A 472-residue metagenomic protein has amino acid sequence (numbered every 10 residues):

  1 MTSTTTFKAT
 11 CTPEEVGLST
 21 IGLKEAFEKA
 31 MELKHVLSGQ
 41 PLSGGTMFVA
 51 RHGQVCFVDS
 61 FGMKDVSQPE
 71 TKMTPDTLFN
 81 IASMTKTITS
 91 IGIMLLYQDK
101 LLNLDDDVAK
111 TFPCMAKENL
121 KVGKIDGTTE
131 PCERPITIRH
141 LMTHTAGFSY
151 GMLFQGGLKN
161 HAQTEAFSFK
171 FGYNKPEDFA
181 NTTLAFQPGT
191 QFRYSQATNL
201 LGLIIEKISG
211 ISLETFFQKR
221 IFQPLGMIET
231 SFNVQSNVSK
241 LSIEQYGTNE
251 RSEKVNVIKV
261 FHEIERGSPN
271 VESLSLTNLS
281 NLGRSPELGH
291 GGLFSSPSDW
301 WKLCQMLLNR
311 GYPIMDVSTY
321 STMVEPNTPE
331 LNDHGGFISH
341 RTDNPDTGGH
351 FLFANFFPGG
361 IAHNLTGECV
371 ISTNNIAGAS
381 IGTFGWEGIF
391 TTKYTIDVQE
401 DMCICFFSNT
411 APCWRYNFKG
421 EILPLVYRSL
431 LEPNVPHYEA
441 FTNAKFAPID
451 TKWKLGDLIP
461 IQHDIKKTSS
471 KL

Functional and structural regions predicted by a protein language model:
T2-E25, P358-G359, L365: Short, compositionally biased leader-like segments
T12-I81, L101-N103, K117-K124: Short, conserved catalytic-motif segment at the N-terminal edge
S19, K86, S296: Short, conserved phosphate/pyrophosphate- and ester-handling motifs at nucleotide-, phospho-/glycolipid
K24-M31, M47, G53, N80-V108 (+4 more regions): Active-site SXXK
E118-G378: Short, surface-exposed loop or secondary-structure junction motifs that flank catalytic or metal-binding residues
N309, M315, T319, V324-F337 (+3 more regions): Short, gly/Ser/Thr-rich active-site loops of penicillin-recognizing serine hydrolases
F353, L365-T366, I381-I396: Short glycine-rich, acidic/polar surface loops and turns
K393-D397, D401-A411: Short, well-ordered beta-strand elements
